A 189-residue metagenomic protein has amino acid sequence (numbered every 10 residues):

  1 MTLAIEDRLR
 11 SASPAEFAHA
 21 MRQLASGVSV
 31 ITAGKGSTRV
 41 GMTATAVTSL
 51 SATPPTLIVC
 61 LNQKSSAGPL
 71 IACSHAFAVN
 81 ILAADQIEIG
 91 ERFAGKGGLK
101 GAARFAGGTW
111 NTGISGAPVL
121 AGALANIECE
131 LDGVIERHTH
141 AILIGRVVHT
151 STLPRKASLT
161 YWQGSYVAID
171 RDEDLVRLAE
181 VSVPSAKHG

Functional and structural regions predicted by a protein language model:
M1-G189: Basic, polyanion-binding surface patches
